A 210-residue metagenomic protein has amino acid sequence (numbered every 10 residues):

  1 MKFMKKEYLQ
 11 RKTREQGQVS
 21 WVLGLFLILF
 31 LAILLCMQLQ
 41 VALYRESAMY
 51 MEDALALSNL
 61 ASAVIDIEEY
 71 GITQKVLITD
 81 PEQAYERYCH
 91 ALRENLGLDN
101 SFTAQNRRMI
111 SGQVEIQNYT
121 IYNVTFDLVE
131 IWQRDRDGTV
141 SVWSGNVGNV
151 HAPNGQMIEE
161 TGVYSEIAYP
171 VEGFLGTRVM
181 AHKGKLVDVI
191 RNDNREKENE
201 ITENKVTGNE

Functional and structural regions predicted by a protein language model:
K2-R93: Alpha-helical assembly-interface signal, strongest on the long, hydrophobic N-terminal helix that forms
V64-E210: Short, conserved structural patches
